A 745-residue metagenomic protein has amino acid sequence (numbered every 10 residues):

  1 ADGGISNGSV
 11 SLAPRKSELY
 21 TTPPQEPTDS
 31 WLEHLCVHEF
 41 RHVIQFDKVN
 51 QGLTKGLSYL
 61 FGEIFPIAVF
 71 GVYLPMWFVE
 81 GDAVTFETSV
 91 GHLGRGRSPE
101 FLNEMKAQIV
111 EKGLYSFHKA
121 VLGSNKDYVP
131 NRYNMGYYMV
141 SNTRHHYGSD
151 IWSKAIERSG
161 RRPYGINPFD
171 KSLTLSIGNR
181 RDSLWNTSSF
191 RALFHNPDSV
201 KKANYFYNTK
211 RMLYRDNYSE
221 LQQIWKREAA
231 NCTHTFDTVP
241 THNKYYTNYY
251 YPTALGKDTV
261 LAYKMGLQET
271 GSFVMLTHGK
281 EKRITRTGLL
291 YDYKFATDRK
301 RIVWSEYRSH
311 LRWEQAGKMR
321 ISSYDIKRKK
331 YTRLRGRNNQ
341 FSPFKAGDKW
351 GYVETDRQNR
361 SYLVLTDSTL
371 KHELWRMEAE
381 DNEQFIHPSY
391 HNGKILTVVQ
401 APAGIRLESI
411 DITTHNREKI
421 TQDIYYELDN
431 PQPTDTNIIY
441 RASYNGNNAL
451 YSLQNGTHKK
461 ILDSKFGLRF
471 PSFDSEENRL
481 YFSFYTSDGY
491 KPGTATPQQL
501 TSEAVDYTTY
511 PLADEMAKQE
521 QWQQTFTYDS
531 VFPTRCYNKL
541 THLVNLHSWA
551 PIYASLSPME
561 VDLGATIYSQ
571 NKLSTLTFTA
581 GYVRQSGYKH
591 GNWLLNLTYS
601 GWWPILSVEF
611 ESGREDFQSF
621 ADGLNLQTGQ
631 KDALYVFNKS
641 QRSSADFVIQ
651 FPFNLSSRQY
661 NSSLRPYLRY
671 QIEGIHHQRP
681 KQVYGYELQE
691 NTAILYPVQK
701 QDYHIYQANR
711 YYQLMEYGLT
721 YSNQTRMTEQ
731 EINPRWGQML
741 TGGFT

Functional and structural regions predicted by a protein language model:
A1-V69, P75: Juxtacatalytic substrate-recognition/specificity segment
F70-E100, K106-G178: Active-site-proximal alpha-helical
G96, E100, Y246-T247, K264-F273 (+10 more regions): A flexible loop/linker signature enriched in serine peptidases of the S9 family
D127-P130, K154-Y293, R299: Beta/coil-rich, acidic/histidine-enriched accessory regions frequently appended to metallopeptidases
H234, T238, N243-T247, A442 (+3 more regions): Outer-membrane beta-barrel initiation region
F236-K244, K280-R286, K329-R335, H372-E378 (+2 more regions): A short beta-strand motif characteristic of beta-propeller blades
K257-D258, K300, G347-K349, N392-G393 (+2 more regions): Short coil/turn segments that connect the beta-strands within blades of beta-propeller domains
E609-T745: Transmembrane beta-strand segments of outer-membrane beta-barrel domains in Gram-negative and organellar OMPs
